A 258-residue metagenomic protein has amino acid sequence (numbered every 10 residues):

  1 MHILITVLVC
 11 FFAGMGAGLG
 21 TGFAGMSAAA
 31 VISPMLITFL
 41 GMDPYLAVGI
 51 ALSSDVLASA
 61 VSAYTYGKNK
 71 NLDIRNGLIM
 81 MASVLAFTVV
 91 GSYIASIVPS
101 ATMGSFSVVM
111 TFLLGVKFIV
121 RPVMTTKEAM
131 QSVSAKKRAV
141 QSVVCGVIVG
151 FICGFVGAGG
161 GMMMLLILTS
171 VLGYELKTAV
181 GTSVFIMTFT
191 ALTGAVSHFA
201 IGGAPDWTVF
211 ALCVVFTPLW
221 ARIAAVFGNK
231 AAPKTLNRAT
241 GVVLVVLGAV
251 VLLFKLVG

Functional and structural regions predicted by a protein language model:
M1-L19, S33-F39, P44, T65-F151 (+2 more regions): Juxtamembrane transmembrane-helix boundary motif
M1-T6, C10, S53-Y64, A158-L168: Hydrophobic, membrane-facing alpha-helical anchors
G18, V48-V56, V180-A191, L244: Transmembrane helix-bundle signature of multi-pass membrane transporters/permeases
F23-I32, G157-I167: Transmembrane helix boundary and interhelical junction motifs in multipass membrane proteins
M42-I50, R75-N76, G173-V184: Membrane-interface alpha-helices at helix entry/exit sites of multi-pass transporters
S54, T182-H198, T208-A221: A small-residue-rich subset of transmembrane alpha-helices
T126-K127, A158-M163, Y174-T178: Short, structured loop/turn "capping" segments at alpha-beta junctions
